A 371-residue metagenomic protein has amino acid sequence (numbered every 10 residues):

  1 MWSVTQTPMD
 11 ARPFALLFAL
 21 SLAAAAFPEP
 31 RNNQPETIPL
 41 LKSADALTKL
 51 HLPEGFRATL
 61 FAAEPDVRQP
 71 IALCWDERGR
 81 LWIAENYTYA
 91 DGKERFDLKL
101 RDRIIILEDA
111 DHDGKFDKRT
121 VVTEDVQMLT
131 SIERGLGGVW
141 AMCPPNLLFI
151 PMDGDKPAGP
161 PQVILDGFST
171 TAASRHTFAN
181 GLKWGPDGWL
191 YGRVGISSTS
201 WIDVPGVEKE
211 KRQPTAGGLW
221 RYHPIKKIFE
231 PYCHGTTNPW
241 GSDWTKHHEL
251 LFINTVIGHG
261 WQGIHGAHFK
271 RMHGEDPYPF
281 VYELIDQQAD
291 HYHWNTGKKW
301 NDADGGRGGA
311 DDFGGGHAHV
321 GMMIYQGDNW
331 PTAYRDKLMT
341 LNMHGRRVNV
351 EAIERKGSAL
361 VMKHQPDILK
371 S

Functional and structural regions predicted by a protein language model:
P13-A24: Bacterial N-terminal signal peptides
A25-S371: Beta-propeller domains with acidic blade repeats across secreted/periplasmic ectodomains and cytosolic WD/CNH propellers
